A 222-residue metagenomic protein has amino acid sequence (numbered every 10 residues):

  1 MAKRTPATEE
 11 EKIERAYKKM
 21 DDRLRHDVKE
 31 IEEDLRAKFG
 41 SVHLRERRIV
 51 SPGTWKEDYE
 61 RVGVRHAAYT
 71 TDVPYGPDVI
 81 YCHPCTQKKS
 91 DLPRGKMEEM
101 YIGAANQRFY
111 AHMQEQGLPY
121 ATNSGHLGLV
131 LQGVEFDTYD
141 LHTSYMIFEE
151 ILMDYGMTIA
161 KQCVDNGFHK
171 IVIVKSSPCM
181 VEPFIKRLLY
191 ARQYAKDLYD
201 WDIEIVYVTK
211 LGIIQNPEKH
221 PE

Functional and structural regions predicted by a protein language model:
A2-E222: Peripheral peptide segments
